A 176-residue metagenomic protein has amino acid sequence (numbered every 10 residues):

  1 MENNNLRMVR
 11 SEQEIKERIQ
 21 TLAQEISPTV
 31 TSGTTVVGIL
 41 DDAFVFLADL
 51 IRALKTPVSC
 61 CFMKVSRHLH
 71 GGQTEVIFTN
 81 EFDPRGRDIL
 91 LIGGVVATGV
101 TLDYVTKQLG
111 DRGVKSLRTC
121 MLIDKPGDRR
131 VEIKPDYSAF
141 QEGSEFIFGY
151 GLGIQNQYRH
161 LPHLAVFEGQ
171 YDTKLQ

Functional and structural regions predicted by a protein language model:
M1-Q176: PRPP-associated nucleotide enzymes
